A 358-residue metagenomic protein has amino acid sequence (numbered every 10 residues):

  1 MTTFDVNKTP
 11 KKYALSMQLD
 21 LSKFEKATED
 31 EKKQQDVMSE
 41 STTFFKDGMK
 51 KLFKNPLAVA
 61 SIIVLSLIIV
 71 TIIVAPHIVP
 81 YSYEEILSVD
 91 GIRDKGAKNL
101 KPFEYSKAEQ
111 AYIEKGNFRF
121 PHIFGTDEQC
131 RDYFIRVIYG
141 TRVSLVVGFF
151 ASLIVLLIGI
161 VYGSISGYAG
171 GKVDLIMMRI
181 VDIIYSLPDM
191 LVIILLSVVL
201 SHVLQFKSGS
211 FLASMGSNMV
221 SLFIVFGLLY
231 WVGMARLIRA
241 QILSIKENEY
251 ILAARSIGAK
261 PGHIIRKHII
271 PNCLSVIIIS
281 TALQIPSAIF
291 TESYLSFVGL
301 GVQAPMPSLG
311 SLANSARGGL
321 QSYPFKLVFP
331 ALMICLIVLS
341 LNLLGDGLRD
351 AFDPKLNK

Functional and structural regions predicted by a protein language model:
M1-L156, I160, P305, L312-S340 (+2 more regions): Gly/Trp-centered helix-boundary motif
Q129-K358: Alpha-helical transmembrane segments of integral membrane proteins, especially multi-pass inner/plasma-membrane
